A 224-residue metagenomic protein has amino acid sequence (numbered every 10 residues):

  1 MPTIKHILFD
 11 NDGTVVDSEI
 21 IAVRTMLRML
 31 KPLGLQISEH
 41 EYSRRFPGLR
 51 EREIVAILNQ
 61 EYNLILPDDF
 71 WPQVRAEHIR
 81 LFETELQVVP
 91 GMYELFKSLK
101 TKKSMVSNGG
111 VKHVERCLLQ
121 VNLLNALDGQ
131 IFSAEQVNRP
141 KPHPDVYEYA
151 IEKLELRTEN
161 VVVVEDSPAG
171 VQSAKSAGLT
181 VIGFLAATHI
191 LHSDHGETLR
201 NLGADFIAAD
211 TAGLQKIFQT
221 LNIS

Functional and structural regions predicted by a protein language model:
M1-I4, K97, T101, G110-S224: Asp-based, Mg2+/Mn2+-dependent phosphohydrolase catalytic module
M1-R44, E61: Active-site neighborhood of HAD-like aspartate-dependent phosphohydrolases
D12, E19, L86-V89, V121 (+1 more regions): A short, glycine- and basic residue-enriched loop/turn that sits immediately adjacent to a domain's principal
T14, S107-G109: Conserved phosphate-coupling serine/threonine residues in phosphotransfer and NTP-handling enzymes
R24-R28, E41, E53, I57 (+5 more regions): Alpha-helical elements of Rossmann-like donor-binding domains used by nucleotide-donor carbohydrate transfer enzymes
M29-L30, R50-L64, C117, I151 (+1 more regions): Helix-loop "lid/cap" segments that line or gate small-molecule binding pockets
P32-Q36, Y62-I65, N122-A126, E155-L156: Short helix-capping segments at alpha-helix termini
Q36, A56-E94: Metal-dependent phosphoesterase signature
